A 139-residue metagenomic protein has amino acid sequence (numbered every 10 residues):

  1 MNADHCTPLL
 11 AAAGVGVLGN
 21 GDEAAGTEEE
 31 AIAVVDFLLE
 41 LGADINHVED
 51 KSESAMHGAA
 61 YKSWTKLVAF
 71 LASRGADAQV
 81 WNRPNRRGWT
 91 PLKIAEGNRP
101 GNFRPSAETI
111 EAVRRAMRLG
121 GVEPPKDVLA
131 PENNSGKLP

Functional and structural regions predicted by a protein language model:
M1, I45-V48, A78-R83: Ankyrin repeat boundary signal
A3-C6, G14-V17, G21-D36, I45-D50: Eukaryotic tandem repeat interaction scaffolds
H5, S52, N85-G88: Start-of-repeat signature of ankyrin repeats
L10, A33-D36, K66-A69, K93 (+1 more regions): Solvent-exposed, polar/charged alpha-helical surfaces in well-ordered, non-transmembrane soluble domains, broadly
A11-A31, G58-W64, I94-R104: Ankyrin repeat A-helix N-terminal signature
A33-D44, F70-D77, R114-G121: Ankyrin repeat domain, specifically the short helix-to-loop turn at the C-terminus of the second helix of each repeat
A78-A130: Leucine-rich solenoid repeat scaffolds
P131-P139: Intrinsically disordered, low-complexity regulatory regions that flank or link repeat-based scaffolds
